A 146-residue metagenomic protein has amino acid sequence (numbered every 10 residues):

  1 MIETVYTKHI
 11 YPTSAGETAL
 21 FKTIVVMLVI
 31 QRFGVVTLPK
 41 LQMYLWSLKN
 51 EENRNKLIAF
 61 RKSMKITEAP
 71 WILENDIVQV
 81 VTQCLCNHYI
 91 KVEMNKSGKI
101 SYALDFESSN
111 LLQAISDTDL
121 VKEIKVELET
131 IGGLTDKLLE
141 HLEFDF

Functional and structural regions predicted by a protein language model:
I2-S63: Short, amphipathic alpha-helical interface elements at domain boundaries that mediate macromolecular binding
E3, N95-D117: Short, cationic-aromatic polyanion-contact patches
G34-V35, Y89, L120: Residue-level recognition of short, well-ordered coil/turn positions that link secondary-structure elements
P70-C86: Short amphipathic alpha-helical interaction segments
L85-K96: A short, conserved structural fragment
E107-F144: Short, amphipathic alpha-helical interaction segments positioned at domain boundaries
